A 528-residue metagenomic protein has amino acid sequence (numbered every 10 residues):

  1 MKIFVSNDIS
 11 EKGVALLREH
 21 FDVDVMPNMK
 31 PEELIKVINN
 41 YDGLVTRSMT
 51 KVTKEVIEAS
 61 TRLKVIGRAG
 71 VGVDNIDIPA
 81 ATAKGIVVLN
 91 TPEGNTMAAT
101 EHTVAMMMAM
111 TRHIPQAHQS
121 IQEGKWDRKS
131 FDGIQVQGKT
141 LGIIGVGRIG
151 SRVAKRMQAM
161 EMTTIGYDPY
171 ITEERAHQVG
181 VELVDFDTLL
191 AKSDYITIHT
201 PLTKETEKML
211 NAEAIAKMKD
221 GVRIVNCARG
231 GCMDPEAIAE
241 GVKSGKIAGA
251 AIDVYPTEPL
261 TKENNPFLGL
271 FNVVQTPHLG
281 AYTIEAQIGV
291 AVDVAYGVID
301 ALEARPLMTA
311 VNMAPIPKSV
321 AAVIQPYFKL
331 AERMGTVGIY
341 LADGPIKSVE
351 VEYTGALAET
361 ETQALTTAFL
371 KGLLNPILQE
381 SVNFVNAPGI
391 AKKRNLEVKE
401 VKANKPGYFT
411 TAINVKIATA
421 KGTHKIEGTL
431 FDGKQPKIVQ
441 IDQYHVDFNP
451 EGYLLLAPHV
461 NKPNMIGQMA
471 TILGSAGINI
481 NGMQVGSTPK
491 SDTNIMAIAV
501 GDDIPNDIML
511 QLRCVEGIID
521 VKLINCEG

Functional and structural regions predicted by a protein language model:
M1-L89, N211-E213: An N-terminal-biased, well-structured beta-alpha scaffold segment characteristic of Rossmann-like dinucleotide-binding
M26-N28, R47, A69-G70, G85-M97 (+4 more regions): Short beta->alpha connector loops at strand-helix junctions that form conserved, small/polar/Pro-enriched
T50-I57, P169-N265: Rossmann-like adenosine-cofactor binding region
K84, P92-T140, R152-M160, T309: Phosphate-binding beta-alpha-beta segment of Rossmann-like dinucleotide-binding domains, i.e., the NAD(P)
K84, V88-L89, A212, G221-A342 (+4 more regions): Rossmann-like dinucleotide-binding domain for NAD(H)/NADP(H)
T100-Q119, K139, Q158-M162, V292-R305 (+1 more regions): Oxidoreductase and adenylate-handling cofactor-binding alpha/beta cores
V146-G147: Glycine-rich Rossmann-fold phosphate-binding loop(s) that bind the pyrophosphate of adenine dinucleotide cofactors
P315-P317, A322-G528: A conserved regulatory-domain signal marking ACT and ACT-like small-molecule sensing domains and adjacent regulatory
